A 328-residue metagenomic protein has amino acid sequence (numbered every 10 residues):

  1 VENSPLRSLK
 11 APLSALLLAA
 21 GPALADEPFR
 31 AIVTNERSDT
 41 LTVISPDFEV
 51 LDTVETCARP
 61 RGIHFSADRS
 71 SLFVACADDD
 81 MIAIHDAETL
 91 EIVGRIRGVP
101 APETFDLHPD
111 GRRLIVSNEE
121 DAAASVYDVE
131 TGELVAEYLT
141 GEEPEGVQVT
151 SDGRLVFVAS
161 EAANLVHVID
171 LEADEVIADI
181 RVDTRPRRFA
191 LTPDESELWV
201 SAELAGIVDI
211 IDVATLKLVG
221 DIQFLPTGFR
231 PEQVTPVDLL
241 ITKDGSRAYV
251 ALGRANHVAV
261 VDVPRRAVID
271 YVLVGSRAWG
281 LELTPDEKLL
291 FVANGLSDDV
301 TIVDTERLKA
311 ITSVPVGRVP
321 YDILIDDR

Functional and structural regions predicted by a protein language model:
V1-R7: N-terminal secretory signal peptides that target proteins for export/translocation
K10-A20: Bacterial N-terminal signal peptides
G21-R328: Predominantly soluble domains enriched in secretory-pathway, periplasmic, or organellar proteins
